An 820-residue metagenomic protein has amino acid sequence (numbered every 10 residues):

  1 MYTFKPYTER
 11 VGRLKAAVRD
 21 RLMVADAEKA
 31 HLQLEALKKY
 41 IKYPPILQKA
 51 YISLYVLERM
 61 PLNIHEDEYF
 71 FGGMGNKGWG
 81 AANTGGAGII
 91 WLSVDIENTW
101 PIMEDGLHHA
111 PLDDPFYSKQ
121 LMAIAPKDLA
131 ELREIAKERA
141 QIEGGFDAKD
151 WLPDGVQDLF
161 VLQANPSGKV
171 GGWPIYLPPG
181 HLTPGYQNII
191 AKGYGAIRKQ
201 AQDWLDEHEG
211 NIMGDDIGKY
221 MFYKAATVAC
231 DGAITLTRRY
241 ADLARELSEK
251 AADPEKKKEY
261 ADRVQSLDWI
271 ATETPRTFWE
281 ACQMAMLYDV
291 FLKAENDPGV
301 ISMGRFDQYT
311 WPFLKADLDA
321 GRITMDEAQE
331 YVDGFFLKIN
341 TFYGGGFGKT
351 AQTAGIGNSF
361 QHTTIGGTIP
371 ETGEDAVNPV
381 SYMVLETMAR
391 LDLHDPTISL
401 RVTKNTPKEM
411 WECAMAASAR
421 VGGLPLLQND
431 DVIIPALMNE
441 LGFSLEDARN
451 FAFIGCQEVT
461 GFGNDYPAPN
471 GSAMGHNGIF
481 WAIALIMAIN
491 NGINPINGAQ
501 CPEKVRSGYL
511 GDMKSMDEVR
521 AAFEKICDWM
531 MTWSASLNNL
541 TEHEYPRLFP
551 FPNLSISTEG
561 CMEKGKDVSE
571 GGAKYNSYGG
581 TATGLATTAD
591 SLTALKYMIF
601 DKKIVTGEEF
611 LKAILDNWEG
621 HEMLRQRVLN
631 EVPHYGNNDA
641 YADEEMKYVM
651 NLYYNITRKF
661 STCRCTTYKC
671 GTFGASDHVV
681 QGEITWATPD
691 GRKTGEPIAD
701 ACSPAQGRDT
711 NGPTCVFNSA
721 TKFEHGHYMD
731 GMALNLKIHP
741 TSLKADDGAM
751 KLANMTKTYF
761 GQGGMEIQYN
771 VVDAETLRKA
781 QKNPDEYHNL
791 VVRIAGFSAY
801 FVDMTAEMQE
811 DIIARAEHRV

Functional and structural regions predicted by a protein language model:
Y2-A226, E255, E259-D262, S266-W269 (+2 more regions): Conserved catalytic cores of very large enzyme subunits
K224-T235: Extended non-globular scaffold/tether segments
A244-Y260: Short, Lys/Glu-rich amphipathic helical modules
